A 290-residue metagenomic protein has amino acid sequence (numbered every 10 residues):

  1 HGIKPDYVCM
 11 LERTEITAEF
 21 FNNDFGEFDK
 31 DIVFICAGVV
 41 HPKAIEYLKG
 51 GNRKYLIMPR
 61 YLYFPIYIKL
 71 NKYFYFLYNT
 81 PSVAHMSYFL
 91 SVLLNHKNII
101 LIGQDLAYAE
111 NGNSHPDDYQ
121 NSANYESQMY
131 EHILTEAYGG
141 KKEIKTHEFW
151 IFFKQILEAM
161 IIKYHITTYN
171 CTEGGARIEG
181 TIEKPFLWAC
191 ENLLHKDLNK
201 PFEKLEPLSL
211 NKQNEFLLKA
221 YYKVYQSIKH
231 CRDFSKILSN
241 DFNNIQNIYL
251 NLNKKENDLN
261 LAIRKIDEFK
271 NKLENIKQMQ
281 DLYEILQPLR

Functional and structural regions predicted by a protein language model:
H1-M86, L90-L94, R290: Acidic/Gly/His-enriched mid-domain segments of enzyme catalytic cores or analogous surface patches that mediate
Y7-L11, F25-K30, P116-I133, W188-D197: Acidic, Ser/Thr-rich peripheral helices and adjacent loops at domain boundaries
F34-I35, Y73-P81, L90, E136-W150 (+2 more regions): Hydrophobic alpha-helical scaffolding
N52-Y73, P116-I144: Active-site gating loop/helix substructures
P81, S127-G175: Polyanion-binding loop/helix "lid" in catalytic or ligand-binding cores
K97-N111: Acidic, metal-binding active-site segment of PIN/NYN-like and related structure-specific nucleases
K163-R290: Long, compositionally biased charged/polar accessory segments in the mid-to-C-terminal portions of proteins
